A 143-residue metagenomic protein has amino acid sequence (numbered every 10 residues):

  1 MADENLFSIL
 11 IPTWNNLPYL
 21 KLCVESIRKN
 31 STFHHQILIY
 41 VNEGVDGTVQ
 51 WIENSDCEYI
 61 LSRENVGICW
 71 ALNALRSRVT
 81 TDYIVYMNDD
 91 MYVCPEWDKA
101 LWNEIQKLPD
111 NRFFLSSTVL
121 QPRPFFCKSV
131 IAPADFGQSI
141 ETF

Functional and structural regions predicted by a protein language model:
M1-S26: N-proximal low-complexity "stem/linker" segments adjacent to membrane-targeting elements
E25-H34: Short, acidic, metal-binding catalytic loop of nucleotide-sugar glycosyltransferases
V41-V49: A conserved acidic beta->alpha catalytic loop
E53-V66: Conserved donor nucleotide-binding strand/loop of the catalytic core
R63-V79: Glycine-rich, basic loop-to-helix element that forms the pyrophosphate-binding segment of sugar-nucleotide handling
I84: Short aromatic/hydrophobic "clamp" motif used to bind/position activated sugar donors
D98-F113: Conserved donor-nucleotide/metal-binding helix-loop-beta segment in metal-dependent transferases, i.e., the alpha-helix
F113-I131: Short beta-strand-to-loop element that shapes/binds the nucleotide-sugar donor at the catalytic cleft/hinge
